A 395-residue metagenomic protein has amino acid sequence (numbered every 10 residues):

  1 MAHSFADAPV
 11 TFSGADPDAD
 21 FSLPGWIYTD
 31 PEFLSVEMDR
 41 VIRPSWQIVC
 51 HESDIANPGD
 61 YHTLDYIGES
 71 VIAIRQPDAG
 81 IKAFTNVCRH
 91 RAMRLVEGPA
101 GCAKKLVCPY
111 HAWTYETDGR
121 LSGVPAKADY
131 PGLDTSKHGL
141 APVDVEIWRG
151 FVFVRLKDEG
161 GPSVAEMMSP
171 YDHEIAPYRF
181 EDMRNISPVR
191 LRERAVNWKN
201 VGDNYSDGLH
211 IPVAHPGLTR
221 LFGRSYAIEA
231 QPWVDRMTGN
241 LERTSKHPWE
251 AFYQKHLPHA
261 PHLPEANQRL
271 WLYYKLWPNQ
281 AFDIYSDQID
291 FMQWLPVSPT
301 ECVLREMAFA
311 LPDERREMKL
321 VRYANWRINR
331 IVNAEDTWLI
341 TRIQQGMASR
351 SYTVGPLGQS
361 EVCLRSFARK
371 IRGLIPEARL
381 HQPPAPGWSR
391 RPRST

Functional and structural regions predicted by a protein language model:
F5, P9-I27, M183: Short, contiguous pre-domain boundary segments
F21-Y66: Non-catalytic accessory segments flanking enzyme active sites
I42-W46, M93, H210: Generic structural signal for secondary-structure transition and capping sites
R43-D54, V124-A128, Y273-P278: Short Pro/Gly-enriched beta-strand edge/turn motifs at strand-loop
D54-D158, P162-D172: Rieske [2Fe-2S] iron-sulfur-binding domain
I74, G80, N86, E146-I147 (+1 more regions): C-terminal catalytic domain of Rieske-type non-heme iron oxygenases
